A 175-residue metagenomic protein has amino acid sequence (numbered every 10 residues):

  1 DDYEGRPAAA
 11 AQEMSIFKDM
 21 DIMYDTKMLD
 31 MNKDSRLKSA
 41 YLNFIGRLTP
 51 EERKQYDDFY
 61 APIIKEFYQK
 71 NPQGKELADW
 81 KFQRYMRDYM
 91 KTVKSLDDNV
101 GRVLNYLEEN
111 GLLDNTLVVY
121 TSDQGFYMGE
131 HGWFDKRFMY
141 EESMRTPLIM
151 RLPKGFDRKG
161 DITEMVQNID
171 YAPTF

Functional and structural regions predicted by a protein language model:
D1-N168: Active-site-proximal cap/lid insertion segments
Y171: Catalytic core of tubulin tyrosine ligase-like
F175: Hydrophobic "lid"/C-terminal helical patch of Rossmann-like NAD(P)-dependent dehydrogenase/epimerase domains
